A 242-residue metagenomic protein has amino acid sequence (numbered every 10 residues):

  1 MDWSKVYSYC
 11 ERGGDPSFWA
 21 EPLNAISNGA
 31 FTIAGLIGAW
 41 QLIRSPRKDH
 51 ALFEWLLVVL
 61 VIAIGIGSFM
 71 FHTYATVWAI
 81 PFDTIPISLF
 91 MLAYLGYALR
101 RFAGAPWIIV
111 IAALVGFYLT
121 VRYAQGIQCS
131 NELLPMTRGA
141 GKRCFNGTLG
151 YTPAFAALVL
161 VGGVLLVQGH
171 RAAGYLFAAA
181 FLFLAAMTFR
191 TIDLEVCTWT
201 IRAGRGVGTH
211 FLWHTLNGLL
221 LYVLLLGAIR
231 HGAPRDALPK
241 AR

Functional and structural regions predicted by a protein language model:
M1-R242: Multi-pass alpha-helical transmembrane bundles in non-GPCR membrane proteins that perform intramembrane catalysis
